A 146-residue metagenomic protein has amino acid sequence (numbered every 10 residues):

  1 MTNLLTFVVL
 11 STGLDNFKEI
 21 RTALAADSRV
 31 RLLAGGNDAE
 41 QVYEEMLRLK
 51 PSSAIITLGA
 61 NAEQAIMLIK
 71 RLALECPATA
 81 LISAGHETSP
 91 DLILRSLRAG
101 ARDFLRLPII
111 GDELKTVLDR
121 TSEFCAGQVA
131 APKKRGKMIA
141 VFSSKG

Functional and structural regions predicted by a protein language model:
T2-L24, G35: Conserved acidic segment of CheY-like receiver
R29-N37: Short hydrophobic/Thr-rich beta-strand motif most characteristic of the beta2 strand and flanking loop of CheY-like
V42, S52-L72: Conserved phosphotransfer microenvironments
A78-T88: A short, hydrophobic beta-strand element within the central beta-sheet of small alpha/beta folds
I109-V117: C-terminal output helix
R120-A131: The C-terminal output helix
V129-G146: Walker A (P-loop) phosphate-binding motif
